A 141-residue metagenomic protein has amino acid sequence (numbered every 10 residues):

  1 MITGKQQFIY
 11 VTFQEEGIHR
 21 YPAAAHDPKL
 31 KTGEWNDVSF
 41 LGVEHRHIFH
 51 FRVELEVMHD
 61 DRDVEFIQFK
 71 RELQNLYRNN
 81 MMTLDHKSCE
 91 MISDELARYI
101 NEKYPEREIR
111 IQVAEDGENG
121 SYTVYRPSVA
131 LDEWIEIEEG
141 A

Functional and structural regions predicted by a protein language model:
M1-A141: Charge-rich, low-complexity N-terminal segments
